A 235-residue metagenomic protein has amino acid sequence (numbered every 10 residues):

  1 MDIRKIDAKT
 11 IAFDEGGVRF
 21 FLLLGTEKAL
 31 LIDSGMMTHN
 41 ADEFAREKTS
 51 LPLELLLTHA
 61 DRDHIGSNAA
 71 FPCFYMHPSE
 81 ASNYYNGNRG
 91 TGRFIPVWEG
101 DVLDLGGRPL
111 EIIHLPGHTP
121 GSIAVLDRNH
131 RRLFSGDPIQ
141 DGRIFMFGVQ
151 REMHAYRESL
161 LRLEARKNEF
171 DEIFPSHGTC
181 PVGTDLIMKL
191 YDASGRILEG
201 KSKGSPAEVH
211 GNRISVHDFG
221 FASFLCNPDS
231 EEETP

Functional and structural regions predicted by a protein language model:
M1-E47, A124-G136, Q140: Conserved beta-strand hairpin/beta-sheet module of binuclear metal-dependent hydrolase folds, prominently
R4-D7, F71-P120, D127-H130, G142 (+2 more regions): Metallo-beta-lactamase
L31-G35, P52-D63, Y75-E80, H114-G117 (+2 more regions): Active-site neighborhood of phospho(di)ester-bond hydrolases with catalytic His/Asp-centered motifs
M36, G87-R89, F145-Q150, D185-L186: Short, solvent-exposed loop/turn segments at secondary-structure boundaries
M36-L105, R196-G200: Active-site HxH/HxHxD metal-binding segment of metal-dependent hydrolases
R62, G121, Q140, C180: Short active-site segment of divalent metal-dependent hydrolases/proteases that encodes the spacing between
P138-Q150, R196: Active-site-proximal segments of metal-dependent phosphoesterases and phosphodiesterases across multiple
L161-P235: Accessory terminal helices/loops
